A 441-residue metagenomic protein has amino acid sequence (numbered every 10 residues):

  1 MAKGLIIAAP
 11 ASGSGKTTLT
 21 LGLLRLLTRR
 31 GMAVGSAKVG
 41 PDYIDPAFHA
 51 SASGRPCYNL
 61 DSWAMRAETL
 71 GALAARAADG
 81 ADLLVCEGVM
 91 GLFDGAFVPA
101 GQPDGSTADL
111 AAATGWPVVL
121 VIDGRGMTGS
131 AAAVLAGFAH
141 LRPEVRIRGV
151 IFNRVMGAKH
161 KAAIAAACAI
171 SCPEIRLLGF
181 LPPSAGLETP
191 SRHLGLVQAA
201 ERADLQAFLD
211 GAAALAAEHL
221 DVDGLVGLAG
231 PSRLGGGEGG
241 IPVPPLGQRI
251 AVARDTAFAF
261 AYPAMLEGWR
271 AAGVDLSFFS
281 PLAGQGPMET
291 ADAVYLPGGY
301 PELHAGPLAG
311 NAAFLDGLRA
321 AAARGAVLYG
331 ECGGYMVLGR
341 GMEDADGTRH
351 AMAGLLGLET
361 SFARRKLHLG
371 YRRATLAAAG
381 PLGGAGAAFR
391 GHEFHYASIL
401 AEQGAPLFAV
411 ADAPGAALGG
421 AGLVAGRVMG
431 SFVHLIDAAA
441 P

Functional and structural regions predicted by a protein language model:
A2-T18, L24-T114, V118, I122-G149 (+1 more regions): ATP-dependent carboxylate-amine ligase catalytic core
G4, M32-G35, G247-R249, D275 (+1 more regions): Residues that mark the start of a beta-strand
I6, V85-E87, V119, I151 (+3 more regions): Structural motif
A111, P244-L246, F258-G268, D275-S277 (+1 more regions): C-terminal and late-domain segments of enzyme folds
W116, P173-I175, A323-V327: A short helix->loop->beta-strand "cap" motif at the edges of active sites that frequently abuts
T128-P242: Internal gly/pro-rich beta-alpha loop/helix module that stabilizes soluble enzyme cofactors or their anionic handles
Q248-A323: Phosphate-binding active sites in nucleotide-utilizing proteins
P301-A379: Cysteine-nucleophile active-site neighborhood
